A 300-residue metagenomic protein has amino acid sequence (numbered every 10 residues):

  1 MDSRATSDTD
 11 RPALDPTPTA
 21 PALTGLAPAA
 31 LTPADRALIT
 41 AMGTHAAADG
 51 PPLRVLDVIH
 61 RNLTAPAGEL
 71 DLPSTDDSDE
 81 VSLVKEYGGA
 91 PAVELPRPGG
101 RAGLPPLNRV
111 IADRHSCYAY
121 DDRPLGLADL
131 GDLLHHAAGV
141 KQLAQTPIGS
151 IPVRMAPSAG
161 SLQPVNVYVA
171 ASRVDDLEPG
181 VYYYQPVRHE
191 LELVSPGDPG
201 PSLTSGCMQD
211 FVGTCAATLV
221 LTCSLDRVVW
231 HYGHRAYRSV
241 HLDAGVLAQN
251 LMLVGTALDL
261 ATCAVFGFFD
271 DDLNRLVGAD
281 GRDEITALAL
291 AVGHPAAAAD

Functional and structural regions predicted by a protein language model:
M1-L221, L225-D226, G267-D300: N-terminal accessory segments that position/regulate proteins before the catalytic core
D132, D243-V246, N250-L253: Short amphipathic alpha-helical face segments that pack within enzyme cores and frequently flank/anchor catalytic
A138, M252-T256: Short amphipathic alpha-helical signal-transduction/dimerization elements
R227-H231: Short acidic/His/Gly/Ser-rich catalytic and metal-binding motifs that mark active-site loops of diverse hydrolases
R235-D243: Short pre-catalytic strand/loop immediately N-terminal to key active-site residues, enriched for Gly-Thr
G255-D272: Glycine-rich phosphate/pyrophosphate-binding loops and their adjacent beta-strand/loop elements at enzyme active sites
